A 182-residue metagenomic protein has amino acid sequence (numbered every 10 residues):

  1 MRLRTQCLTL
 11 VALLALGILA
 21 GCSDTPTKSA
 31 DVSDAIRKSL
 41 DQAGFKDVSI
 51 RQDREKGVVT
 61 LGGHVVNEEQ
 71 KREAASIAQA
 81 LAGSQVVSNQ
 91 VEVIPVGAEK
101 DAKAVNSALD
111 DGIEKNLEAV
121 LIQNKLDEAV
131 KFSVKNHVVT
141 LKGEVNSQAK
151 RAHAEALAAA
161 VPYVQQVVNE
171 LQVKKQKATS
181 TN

Functional and structural regions predicted by a protein language model:
R2-N182: N-terminal targeting leaders
